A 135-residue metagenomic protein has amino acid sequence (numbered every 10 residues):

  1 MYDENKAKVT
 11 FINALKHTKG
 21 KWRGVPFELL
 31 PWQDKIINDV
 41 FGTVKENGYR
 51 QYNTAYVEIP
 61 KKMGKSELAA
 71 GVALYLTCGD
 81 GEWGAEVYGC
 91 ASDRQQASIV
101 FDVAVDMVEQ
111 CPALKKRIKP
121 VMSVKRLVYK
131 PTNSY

Functional and structural regions predicted by a protein language model:
M1-Y135: Phosphate/NTP-binding elements of NTP-utilizing enzymes
